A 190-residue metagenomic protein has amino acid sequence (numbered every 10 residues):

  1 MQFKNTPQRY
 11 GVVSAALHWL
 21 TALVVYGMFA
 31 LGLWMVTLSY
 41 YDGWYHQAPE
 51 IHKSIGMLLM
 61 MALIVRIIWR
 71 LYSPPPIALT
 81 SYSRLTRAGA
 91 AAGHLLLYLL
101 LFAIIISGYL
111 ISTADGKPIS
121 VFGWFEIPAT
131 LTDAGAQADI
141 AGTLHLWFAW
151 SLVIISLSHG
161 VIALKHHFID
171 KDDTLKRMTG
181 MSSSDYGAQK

Functional and structural regions predicted by a protein language model:
M1-K190: Membrane-embedded alpha-helical bundles that constitute the cytochrome b-like, heme-associated redox core of multi-pass
